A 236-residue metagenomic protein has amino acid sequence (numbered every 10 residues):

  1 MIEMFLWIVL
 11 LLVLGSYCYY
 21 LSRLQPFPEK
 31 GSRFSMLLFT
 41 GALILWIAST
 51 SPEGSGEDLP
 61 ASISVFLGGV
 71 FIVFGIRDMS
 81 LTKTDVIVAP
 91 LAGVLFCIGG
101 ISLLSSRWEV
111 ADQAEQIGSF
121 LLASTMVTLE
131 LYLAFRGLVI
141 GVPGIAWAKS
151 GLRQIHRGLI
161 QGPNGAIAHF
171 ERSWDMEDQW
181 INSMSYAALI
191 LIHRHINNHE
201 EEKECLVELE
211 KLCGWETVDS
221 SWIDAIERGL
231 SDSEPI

Functional and structural regions predicted by a protein language model:
M1-I145: Long, contiguous interaction/recruitment modules in multidomain scaffold/adaptor proteins
V142, G162, I181-N182, E201 (+1 more regions): Structural signature of alpha-solenoid helical repeat junctions
S150, A187-L189: Structural register within alpha-helical repeat arrays
Q154-R157, H193: Residue at a conserved register position within TPR or TPR-like alpha-solenoid repeats
G158-Q161, N197: Residue-level detector of the short coil/turn that links helix A to helix B within each tetratricopeptide repeat
N164-I167, W174, K203, E210: Tetratricopeptide repeat
D178-S183, K211-D224: Boundary/linker segments of alpha-helical solenoid repeat arrays
L191-T217: TPR/TPR-like (Sel1-like) alpha-helical repeat modules
